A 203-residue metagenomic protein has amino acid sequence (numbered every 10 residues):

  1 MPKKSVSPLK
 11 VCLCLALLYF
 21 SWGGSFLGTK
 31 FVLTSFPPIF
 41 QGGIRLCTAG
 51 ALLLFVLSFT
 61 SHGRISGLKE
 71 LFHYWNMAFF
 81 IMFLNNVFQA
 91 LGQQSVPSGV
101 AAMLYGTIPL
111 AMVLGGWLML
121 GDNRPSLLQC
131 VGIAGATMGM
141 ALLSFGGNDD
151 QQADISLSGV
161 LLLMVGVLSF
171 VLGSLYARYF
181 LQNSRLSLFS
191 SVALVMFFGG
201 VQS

Functional and structural regions predicted by a protein language model:
M1-F40, L91, G132, Q152-L181 (+1 more regions): Glycine-/small-residue-enriched transmembrane alpha-helix faces in small-molecule transporters and effluxers
S21, S25-F26, L54-Y105, A141-L142: Specific transmembrane alpha-helical segments of multi-pass solute transporters/efflux pumps, especially DMT/EamA
S35, S95, D122, N183-R185: Helix-loop interface residues and adjacent transmembrane-helix termini in multi-pass membrane transporters, primarily
F40-A51, I81, Q89-Q129: Specific alpha-helical transmembrane segments that line the substrate/conduction pathway and gating interfaces
I44, M82, N86, V100-T107 (+1 more regions): Helix-helix packing/entry segments at the starts of transmembrane helices
L46-G50, P109-L110, I133-A136, M140 (+2 more regions): Residue-level recognition of pore/gate-forming positions within transmembrane alpha-helices of multi-pass
L53, T107, G115, P125-G147 (+1 more regions): Hydrophobic transmembrane alpha-helices of multi-pass small-molecule transport proteins
K69-M77, R124-T137, R185-L194: Cytoplasmic-side transmembrane-helix entry/capping segments in multi-pass membrane proteins
